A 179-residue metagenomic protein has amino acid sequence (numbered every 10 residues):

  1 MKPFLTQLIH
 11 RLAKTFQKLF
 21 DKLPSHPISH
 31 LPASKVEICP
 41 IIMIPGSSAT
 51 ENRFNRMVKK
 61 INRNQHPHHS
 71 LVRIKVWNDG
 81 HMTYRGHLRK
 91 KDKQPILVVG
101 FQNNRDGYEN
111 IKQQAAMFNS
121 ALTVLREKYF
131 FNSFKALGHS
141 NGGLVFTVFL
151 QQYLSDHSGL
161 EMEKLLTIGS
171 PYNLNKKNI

Functional and structural regions predicted by a protein language model:
M1-Q7, L174-I179: Long hydrophobic alpha-helices with heptad-repeat/coiled-coil character
K2-C39, S48-Q65: N-terminal membrane-anchoring alpha-helices
A13-E37, V98-F101, Q113-F118, V124-L125 (+2 more regions): Amphipathic repeat-derived elements
H30-P32, G86-R89, L154-D156: Short, flexible, glycine/charge-rich loop motifs used to bind or transfer phosphoryl groups or to couple energy/partner
K35, R89-K93, S158-L160: Extracellular/periplasmic catalytic domains that process cell-envelope and extracellular macromolecules
I44-N132: Active-site catalytic motif of lipid deacylating hydrolases and related acyltransferases
V58, G107-I179: Serine-dependent carboxylesterase/thioesterase catalytic core of lipase-like alpha/beta-hydrolase/SGNH enzymes
